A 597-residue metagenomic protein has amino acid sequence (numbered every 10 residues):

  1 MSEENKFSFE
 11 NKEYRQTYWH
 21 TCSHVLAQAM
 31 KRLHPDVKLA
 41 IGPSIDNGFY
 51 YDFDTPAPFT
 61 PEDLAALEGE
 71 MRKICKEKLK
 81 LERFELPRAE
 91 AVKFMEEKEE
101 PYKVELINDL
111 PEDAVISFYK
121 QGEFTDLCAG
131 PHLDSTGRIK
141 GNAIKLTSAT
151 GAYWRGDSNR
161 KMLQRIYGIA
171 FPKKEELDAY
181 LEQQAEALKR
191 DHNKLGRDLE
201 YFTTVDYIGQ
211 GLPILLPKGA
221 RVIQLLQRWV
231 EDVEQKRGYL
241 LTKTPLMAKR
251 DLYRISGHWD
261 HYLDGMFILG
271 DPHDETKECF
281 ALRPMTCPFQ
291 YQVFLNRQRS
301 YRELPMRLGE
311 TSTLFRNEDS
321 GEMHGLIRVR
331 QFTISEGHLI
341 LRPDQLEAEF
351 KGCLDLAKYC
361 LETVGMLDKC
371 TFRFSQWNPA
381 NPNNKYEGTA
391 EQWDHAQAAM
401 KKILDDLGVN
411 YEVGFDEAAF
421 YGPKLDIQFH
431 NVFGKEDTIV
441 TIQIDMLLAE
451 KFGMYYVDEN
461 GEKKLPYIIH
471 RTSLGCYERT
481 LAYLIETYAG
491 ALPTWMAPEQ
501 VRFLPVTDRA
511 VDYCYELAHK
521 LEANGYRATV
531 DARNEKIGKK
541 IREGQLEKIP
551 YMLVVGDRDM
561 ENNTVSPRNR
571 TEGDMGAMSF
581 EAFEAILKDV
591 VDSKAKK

Functional and structural regions predicted by a protein language model:
M1-K38, I45-D46, D52-K597: NTP/phosphate- and nucleic-acid-binding module
